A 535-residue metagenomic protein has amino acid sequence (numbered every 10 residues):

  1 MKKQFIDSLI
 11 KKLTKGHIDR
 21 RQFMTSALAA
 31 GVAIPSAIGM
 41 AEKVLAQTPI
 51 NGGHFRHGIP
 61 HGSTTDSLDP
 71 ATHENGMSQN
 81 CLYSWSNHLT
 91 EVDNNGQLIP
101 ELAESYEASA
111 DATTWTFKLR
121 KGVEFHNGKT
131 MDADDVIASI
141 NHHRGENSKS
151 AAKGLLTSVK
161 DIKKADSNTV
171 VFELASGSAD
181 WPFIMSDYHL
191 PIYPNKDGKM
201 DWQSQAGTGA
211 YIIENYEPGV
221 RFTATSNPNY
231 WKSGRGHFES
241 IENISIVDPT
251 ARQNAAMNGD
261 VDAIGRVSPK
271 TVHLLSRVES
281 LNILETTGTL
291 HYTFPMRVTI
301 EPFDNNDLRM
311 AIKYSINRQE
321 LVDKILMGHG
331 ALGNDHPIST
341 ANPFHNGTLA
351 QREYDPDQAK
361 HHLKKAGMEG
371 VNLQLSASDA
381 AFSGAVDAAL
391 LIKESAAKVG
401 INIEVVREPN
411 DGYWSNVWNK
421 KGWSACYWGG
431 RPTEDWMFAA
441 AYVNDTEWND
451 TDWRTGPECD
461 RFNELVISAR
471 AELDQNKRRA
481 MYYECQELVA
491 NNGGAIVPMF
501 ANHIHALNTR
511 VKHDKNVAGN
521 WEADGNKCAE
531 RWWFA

Functional and structural regions predicted by a protein language model:
M1-Q22, A29-G31: N-terminal secretory signal peptides
S26-K43, E217, S226, Y292 (+3 more regions): Detector for C-terminal structural segments
G58-A110, N141, A206-T208: N-terminal lobe/hinge region of extracytoplasmic solute-binding protein
Y83, D93-Q97, S178, M185-G236 (+5 more regions): Gly/Pro-rich hinge or "lid" segments in bacterial periplasmic/extracellular proteins
E104-K149, A165, V171, A255 (+1 more regions): Aromatic- and charge-enriched surface segment that lines or borders ligand/interaction sites
K118, A152-P194: Surface-exposed binding/hinge segments that line and control ligand-binding clefts or catalytic entry sites
K199, N229-L274, E394, N402: Ligand-site clamp/hinge motif
A210, L332-K365, A381-V386: Structural transition elements
